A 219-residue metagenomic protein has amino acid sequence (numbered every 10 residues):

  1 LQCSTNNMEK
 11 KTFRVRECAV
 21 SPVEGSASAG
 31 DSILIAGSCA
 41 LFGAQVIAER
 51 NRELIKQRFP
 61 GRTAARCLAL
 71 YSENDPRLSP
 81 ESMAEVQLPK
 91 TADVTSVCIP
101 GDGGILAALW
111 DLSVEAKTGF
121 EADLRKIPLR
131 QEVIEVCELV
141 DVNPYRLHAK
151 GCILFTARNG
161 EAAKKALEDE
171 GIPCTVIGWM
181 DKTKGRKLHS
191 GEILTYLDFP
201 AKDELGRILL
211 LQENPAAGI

Functional and structural regions predicted by a protein language model:
L1-R50, W179: Glycine-rich anion-binding loops of enzyme active sites
Q45-L68: Short, compositionally biased
E49-E53, L109-K117, E138-L139, K165-P173: Short, solvent-exposed amphipathic alpha-helical segments in soluble enzyme and RNA/protein-processing domains
Y71-H148: Active-site-proximal betaalpha loop/short-helix elements that scaffold phosphoryl/nucleotidyl transfer chemistry
K150-T156: A short beta-alpha structural unit
T156-A162: Helix N-cap motif at beta-to-alpha junctions
E170-I219: Acidic, Ser/Thr/Pro-rich beta/coil linker or hinge segments at domain junctions
